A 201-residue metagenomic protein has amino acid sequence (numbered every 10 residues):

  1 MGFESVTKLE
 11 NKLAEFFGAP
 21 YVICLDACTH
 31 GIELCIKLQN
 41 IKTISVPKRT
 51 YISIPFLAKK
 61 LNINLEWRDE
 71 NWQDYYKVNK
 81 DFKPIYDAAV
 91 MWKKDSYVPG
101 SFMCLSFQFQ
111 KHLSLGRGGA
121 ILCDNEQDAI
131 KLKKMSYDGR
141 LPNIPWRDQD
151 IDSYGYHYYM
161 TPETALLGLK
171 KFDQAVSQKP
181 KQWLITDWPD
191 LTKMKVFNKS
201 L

Functional and structural regions predicted by a protein language model:
M1-L9, G168-F172: A structural motif shared across PLP-dependent enzymes of the aminotransferase-like
K8, H30, I52-S53, Q127: Short alpha-helical
K12-C35, S45-R49: Short loop-beta-helix segment that forms the pyridoxal 5′-phosphate
G18-P20, I41, N125: Short, well-ordered coil loops that connect the C-terminus of an alpha-helix to the N-terminus of a beta-strand
A19-P20, P99-S101: Short, well-ordered alpha-helix to beta-strand connector turns
L34-D95: PLP-dependent aminotransferase-like
W92-K94, F102-L201: Active-site region of PLP-dependent enzymes
